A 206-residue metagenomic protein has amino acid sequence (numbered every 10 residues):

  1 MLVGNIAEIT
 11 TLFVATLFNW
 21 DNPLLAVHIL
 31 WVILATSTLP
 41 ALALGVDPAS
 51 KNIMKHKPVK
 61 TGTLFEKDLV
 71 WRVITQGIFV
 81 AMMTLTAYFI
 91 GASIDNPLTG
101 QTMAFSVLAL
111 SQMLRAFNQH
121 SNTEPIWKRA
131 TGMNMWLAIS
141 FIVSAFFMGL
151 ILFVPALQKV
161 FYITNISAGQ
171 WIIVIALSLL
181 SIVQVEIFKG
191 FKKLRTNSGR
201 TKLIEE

Functional and structural regions predicted by a protein language model:
M1-T123: Membrane-embedded transport module
V3, A15-T16, D95, A156-E206: Cytosolic catalytic headpiece
I9, A26-H28, L39, A138-F146 (+1 more regions): Short hydrophobic "helix-edge" motifs at membrane interfaces and signal-peptide entry regions
V32-T36, V107-R115, S144-I151, L177-V185: Alpha-helical transmembrane segments of multi-pass membrane proteins
H56-V59, K128-R129, Y162: Short amphipathic alpha-helical coupling elements at transmembrane boundaries
T63-I74, W136-S144, E206: Cytosolic juxtamembrane regulatory segments of multi-pass membrane proteins
A81-A87, V143-K159: Hydrophobic alpha-helical transmembrane segments in multi-pass integral membrane proteins
K128-L137: Cytoplasmic-side transmembrane-helix entry/capping segments in multi-pass membrane proteins
